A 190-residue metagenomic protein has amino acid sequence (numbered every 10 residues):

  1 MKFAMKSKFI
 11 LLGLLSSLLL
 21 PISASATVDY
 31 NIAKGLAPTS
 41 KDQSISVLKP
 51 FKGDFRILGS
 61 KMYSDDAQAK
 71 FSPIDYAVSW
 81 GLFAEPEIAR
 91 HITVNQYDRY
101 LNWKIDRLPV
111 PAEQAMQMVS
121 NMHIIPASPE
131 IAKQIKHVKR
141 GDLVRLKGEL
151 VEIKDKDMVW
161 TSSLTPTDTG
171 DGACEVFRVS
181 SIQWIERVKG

Functional and structural regions predicted by a protein language model:
K2-L11: Bacterial N-terminal signal peptides that target proteins for export
L12-L19: Bacterial N-terminal signal peptides
I22-G190: OB-fold and OB-like single-stranded nucleic-acid-recognition modules and their adjacent interaction interfaces
